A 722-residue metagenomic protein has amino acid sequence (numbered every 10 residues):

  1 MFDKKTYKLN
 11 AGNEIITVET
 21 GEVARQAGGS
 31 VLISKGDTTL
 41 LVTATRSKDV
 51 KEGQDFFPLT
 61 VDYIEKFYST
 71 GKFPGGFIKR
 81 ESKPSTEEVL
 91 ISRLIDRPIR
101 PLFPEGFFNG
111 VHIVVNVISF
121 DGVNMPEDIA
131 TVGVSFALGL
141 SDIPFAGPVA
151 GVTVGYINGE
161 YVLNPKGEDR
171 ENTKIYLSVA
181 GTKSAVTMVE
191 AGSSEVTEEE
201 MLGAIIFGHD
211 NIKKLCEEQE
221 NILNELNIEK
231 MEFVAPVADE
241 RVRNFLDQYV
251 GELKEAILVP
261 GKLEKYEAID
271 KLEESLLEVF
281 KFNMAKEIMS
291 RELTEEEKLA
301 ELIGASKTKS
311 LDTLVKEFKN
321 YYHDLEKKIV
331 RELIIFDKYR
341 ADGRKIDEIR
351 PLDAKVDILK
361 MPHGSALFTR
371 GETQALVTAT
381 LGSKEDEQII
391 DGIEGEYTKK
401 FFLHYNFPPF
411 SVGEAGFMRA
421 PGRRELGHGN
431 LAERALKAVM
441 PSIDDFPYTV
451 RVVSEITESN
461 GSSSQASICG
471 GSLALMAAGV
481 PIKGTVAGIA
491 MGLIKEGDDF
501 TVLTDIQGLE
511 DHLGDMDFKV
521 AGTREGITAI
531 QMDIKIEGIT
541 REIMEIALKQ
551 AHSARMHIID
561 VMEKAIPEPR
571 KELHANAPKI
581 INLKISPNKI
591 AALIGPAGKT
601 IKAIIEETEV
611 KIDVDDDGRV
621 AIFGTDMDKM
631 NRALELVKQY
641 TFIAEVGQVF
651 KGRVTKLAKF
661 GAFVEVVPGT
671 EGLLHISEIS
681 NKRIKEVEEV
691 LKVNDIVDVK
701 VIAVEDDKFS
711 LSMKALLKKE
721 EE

Functional and structural regions predicted by a protein language model:
M1-S47, D55-P58, M231-G395, P578-A592 (+2 more regions): Extended amphipathic alpha-helical scaffolds
I15, A27-H112, V117-N124, E190 (+5 more regions): Glycine-rich, flexible beta-strand/loop modules in the N-terminal catalytic cores of phosphate-handling
G29-V31, N124-I143, V356-A379, N460-V480 (+1 more regions): Conserved phosphate/anionic-ligand binding catalytic regions in large, soluble enzymes, centered on
K35, A44-R46, Y63-E65, V115-S119 (+17 more regions): Flexible glycine-/small-residue-rich
D55-I64, A130-G133, L311-V315, Q388-P408 (+5 more regions): Conserved glycine-bearing catalytic or ligand-binding loops at nucleotide- and phosphate-handling centers of large
E105-V111, A146-P148, L215-F233, E264 (+8 more regions): Flexible, glycine/charged-enriched surface loops at secondary-structure junctions
D142-P260, L475-K571: Mobile "lid/hinge" segments at catalytic clefts and subdomain interfaces of large enzymes
F318, N576-I580, P587-E722: Single-stranded RNA-binding regions, centering on S1/OB-family and related RNA-binding modules
